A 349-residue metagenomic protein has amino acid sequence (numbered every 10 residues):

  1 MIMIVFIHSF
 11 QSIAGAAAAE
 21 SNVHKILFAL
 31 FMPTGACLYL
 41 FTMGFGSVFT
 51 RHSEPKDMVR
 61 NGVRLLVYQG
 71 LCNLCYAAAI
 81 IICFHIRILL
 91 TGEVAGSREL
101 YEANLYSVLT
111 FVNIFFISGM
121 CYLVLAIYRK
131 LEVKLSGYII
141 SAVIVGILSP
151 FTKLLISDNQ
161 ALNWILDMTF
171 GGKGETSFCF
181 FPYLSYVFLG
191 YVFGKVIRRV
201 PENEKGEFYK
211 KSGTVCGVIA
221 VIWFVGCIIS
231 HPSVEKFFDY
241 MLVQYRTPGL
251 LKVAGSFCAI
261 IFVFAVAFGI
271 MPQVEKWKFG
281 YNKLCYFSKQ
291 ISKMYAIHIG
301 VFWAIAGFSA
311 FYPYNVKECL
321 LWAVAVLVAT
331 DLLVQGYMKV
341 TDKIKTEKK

Functional and structural regions predicted by a protein language model:
M1-K349: Alpha-helical transmembrane segments and their immediate juxtamembrane cytosolic regions
